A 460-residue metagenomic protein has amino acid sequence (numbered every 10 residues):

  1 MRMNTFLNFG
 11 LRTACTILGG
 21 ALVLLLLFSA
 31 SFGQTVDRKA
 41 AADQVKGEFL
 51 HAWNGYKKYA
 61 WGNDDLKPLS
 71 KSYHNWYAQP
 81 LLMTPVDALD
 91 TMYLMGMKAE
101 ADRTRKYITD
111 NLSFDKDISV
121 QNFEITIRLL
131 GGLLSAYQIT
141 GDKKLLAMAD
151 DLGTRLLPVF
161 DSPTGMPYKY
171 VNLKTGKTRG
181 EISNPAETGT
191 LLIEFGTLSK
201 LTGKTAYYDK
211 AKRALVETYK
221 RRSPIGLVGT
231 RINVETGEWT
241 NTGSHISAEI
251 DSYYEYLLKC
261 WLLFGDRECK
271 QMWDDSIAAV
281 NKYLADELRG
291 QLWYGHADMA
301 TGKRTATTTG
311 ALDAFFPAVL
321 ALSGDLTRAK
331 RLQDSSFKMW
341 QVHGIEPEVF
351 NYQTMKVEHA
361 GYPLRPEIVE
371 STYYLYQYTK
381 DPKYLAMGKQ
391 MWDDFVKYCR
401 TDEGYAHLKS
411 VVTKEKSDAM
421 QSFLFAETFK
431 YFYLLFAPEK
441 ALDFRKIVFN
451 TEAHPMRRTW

Functional and structural regions predicted by a protein language model:
M1-L11: N-terminal secretory signal peptides that target proteins for export/translocation
T5, A30-F32: Compositionally biased regions
G10, G19-G20, G33: Residue-identity detector for glycine
L11-R12, L25, A88: A residue-level detector for conformationally permissive "hinge/kink" positions
R12, A21-L22, W239, E346: Compositionally biased, intrinsically disordered low-complexity regions
T16-S29: Bacterial N-terminal signal peptides
G33-W460: Glycan-recognition and catalytic cores of secretory/periplasmic carbohydrate-active enzymes
